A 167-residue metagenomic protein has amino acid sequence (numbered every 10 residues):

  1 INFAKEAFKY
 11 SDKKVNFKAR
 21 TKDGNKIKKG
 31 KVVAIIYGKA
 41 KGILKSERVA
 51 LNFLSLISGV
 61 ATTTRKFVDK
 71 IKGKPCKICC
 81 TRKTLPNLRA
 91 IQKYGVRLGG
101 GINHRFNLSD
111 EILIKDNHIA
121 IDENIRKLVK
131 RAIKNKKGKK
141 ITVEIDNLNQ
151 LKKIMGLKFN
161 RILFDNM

Functional and structural regions predicted by a protein language model:
I1-L157, R161: Acidic/glycine-rich phosphate/pyrophosphate-binding loops and surrounding catalytic core that coordinate Mg2+
N166: Short secondary-structure boundary segments
